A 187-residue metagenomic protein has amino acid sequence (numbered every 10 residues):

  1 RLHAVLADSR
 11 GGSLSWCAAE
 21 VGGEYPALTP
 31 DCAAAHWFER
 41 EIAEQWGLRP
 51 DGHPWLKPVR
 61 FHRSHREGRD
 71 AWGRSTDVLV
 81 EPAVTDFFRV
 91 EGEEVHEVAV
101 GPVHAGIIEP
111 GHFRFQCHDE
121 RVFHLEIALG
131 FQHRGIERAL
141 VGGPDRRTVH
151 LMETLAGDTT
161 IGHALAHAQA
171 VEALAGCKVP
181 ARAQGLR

Functional and structural regions predicted by a protein language model:
R1-H112: Conserved helix-adjacent loop modules within structured domains
H96-R187: Active-site- and interface-proximal helix/loop "cap" or "latch" segments in soluble metabolic and energy-transducing
